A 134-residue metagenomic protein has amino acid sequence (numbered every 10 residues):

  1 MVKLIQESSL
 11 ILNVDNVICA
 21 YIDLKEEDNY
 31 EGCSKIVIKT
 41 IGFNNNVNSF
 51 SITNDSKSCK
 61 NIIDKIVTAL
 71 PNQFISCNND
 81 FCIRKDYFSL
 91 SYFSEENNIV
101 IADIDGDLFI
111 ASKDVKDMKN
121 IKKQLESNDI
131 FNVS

Functional and structural regions predicted by a protein language model:
M1-S134: Eukaryotic intrinsically disordered, low-complexity regulatory linkers and tails enriched in Ser/Thr/Pro
